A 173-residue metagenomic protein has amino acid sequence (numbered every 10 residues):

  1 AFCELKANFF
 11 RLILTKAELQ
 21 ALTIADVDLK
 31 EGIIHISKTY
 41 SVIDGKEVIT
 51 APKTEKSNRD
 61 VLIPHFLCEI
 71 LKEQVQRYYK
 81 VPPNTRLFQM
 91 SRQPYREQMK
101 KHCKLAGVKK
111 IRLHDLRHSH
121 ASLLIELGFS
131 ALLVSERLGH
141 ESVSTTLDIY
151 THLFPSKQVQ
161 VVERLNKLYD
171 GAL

Functional and structural regions predicted by a protein language model:
E4-L5, F9-Y40, L132: Short, charged phosphate-coordinating catalytic segments
A7, R11-E18, Q98-A106, R117-E141 (+2 more regions): C-terminal catalytic core of tyrosine-transesterase DNA break-rejoin enzymes
T23, E31, V75, L147 (+1 more regions): Short, flexible helix/strand-to-coil boundary loops that buttress conserved ligand/catalytic motifs in alpha/beta
D26, E31, D44, T50-N58 (+2 more regions): C-terminal secondary-structure termini that scaffold catalytic or DNA-interacting sites
E31, T39-Y40, P64-K109: Active-site/catalytic core of tyrosine-dependent DNA strand-transfer enzymes
Y40, C68, Q93, L138-E163: Catalytic-site neighborhood detector that most strongly recognizes the C-terminal catalytic loop/helix of tyrosine
L113-H114: Catalytic tyrosine of NAD(P)H-dependent dehydrogenase/reductases that use a Tyr as the general acid/base
